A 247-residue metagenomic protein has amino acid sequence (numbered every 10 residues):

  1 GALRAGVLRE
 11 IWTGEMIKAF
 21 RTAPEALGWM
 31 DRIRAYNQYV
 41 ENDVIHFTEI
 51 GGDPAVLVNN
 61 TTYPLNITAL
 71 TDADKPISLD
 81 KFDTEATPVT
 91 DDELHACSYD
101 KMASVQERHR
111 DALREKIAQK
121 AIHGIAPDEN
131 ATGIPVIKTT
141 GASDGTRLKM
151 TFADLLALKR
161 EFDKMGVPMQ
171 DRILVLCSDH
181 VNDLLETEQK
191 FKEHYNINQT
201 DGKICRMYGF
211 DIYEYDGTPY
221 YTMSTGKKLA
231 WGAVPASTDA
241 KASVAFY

Functional and structural regions predicted by a protein language model:
G1-K75: N-terminal "assembly arms/tails" that initiate or stabilize quaternary assembly in self-assembling proteins
E15, A19, A112, L158-E161 (+1 more regions): Residues that form generic nucleotide/phosphate-binding pockets
Q38-E41, L70-D72, D80-F82, V167-M169 (+2 more regions): A generic structural signal for short, non-catalytic loop/turn and secondary-structure boundary residues
F47, D72-I134, D163-S178, I212: Long, contiguous amphipathic alpha-helices that act as assembly "spine/axial" helices in icosahedral shell and virion
G51, D83, H180, D216-T218: A broadly conserved detector of short glycine/acidic/proline-rich loop/turn motifs that flank catalytic sites and bind
A55-V58, C97, D183-E186: Short helix/loop capping segments that flank catalytic or ligand/cofactor-binding pockets
A131-I204: Extended, solvent-exposed, turn-rich assembly/linker loops in the middle of proteins
L176-S178, L185, K192-Y247: Internal mixed-charge
